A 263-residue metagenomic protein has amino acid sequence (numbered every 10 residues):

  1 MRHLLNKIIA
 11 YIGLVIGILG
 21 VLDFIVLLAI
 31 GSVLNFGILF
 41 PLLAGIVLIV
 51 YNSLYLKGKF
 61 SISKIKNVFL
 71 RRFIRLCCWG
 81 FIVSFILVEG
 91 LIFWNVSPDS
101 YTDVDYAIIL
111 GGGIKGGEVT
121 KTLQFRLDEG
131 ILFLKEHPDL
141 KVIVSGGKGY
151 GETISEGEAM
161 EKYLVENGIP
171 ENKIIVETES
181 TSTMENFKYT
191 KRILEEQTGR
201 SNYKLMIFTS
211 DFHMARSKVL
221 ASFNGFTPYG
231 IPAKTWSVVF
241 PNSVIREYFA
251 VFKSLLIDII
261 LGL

Functional and structural regions predicted by a protein language model:
M1-H3: Short, Lys/Arg-rich, polar N-terminal cytosolic tail immediately upstream of the first transmembrane signal-anchor
L5-K59: Membrane-embedded alpha-helical segments of integral membrane proteins
I9-I12, I16, A44, I74-S84 (+1 more regions): Hydrophobic alpha-helical transmembrane segments of polytopic
G17-D23, L48, F81, F85-V88 (+2 more regions): Helical transmembrane-bundle signal
V26-V33, G58-S61, L91-P98, I260: Juxtamembrane transmembrane-helix termini
G45-G80: Cytosolic-side transmembrane helix boundary signature
G80, L87-R246: A structural signal for short, hydrophobic/glycine-enriched beta-strand patches
F240-L263: A transmembrane-helix-recognition feature enriched in membrane-embedded lipid enzymes and envelope glyco-/phospholipid
